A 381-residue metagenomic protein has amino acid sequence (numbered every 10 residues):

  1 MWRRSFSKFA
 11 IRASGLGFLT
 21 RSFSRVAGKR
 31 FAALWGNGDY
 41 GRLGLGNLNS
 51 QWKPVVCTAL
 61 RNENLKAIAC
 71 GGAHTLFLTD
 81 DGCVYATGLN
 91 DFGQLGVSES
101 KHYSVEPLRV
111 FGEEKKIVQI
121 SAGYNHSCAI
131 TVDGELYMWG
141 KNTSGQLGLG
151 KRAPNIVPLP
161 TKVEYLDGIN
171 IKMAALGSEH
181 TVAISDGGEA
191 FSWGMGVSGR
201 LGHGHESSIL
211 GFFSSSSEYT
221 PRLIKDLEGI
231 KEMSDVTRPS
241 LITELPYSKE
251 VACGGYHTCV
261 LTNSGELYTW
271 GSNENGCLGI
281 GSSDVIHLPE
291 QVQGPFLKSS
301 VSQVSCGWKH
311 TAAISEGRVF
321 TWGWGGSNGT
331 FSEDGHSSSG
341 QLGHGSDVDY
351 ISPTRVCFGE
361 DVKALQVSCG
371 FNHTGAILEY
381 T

Functional and structural regions predicted by a protein language model:
M1-T381: Eukaryote-biased RCC1-like beta-propeller repeat architecture
